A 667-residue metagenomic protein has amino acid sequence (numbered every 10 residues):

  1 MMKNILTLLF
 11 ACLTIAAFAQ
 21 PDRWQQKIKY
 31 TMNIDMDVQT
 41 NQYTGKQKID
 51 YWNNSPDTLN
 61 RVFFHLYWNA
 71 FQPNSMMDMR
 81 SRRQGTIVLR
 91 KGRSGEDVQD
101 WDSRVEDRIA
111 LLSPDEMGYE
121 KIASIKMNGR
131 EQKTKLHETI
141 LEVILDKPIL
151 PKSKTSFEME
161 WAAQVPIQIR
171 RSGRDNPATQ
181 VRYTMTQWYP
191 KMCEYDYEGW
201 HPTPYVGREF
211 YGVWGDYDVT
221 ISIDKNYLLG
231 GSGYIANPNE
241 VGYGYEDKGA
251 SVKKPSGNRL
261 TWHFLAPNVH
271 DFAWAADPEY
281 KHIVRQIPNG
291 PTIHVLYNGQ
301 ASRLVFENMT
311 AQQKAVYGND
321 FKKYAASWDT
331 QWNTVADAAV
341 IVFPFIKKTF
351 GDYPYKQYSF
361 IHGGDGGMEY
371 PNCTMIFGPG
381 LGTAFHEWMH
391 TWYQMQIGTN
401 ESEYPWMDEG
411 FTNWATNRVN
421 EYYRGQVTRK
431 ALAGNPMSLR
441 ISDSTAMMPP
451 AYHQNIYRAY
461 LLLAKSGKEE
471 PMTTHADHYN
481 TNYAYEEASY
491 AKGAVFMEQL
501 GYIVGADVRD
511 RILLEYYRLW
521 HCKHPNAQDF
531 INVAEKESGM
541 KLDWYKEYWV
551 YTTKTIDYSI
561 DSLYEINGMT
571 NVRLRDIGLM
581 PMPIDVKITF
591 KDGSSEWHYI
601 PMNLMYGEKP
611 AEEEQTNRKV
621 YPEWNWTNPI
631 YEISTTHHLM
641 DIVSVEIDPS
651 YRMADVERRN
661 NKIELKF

Functional and structural regions predicted by a protein language model:
F18-T44, L542-W544: N-terminal, polar/Ser/Thr-rich
Q47-I49, L66-W68, S153-I167, Y217-K225 (+2 more regions): Short, hydrophobic/aromatic-enriched beta-strand segments in well-ordered soluble domains
W52, G92-G95, D100-A178, E623-M640 (+2 more regions): A surface-exposed beta-strand-loop module
M76-L89, A162-Y217, Y651-F667: Glycine/proline-rich low-complexity spacer/linker segments in large multi-domain proteins
M192-G199, G207-F385, W414: Hydrophobic helix-coil surface modules that form long, contiguous segments used for peptide/substrate interaction
G230-S232, I556-W626, T635-D648: Beta-strand-rich binding/interaction modules
T374-Y452, L513: Zinc-dependent metallopeptidase catalytic helix centered on the HExxH motif and its immediate flanking segment
D477, E486-V572: Amphipathic alpha-helical substructures
